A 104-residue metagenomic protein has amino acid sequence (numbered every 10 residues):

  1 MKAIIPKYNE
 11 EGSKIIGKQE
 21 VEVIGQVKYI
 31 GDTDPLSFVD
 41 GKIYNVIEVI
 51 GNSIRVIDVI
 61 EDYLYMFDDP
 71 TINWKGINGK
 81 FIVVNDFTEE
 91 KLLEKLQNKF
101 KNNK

Functional and structural regions predicted by a protein language model:
M1-D32: Mixed-charge, Lys/Arg-rich low-complexity intrinsically disordered regions
M1-K2, S13, K18, I54 (+2 more regions): Intrinsically disordered, low-complexity regions
K2, Q26-W74: Basic/aromatic-rich interaction segments and small domains that mediate binding to polyanionic partners
E10-E11, N98-K104: Mixed-charge, low-complexity intrinsically disordered regions
E10-E11, Q19-E22, E48, E61 (+3 more regions): Glutamate identity and glutamate-enriched acidic tracts
S13, V21, V27, Y44 (+1 more regions): Short glycine-aromatic motifs
G17-Q19, N45, R55, V59 (+3 more regions): Exposed, low-complexity/repetitive linear segments and helix-based recognition motifs, biased toward charged/polar
Y63-F100: Intrinsically disordered, low-complexity, charged/polar segments
